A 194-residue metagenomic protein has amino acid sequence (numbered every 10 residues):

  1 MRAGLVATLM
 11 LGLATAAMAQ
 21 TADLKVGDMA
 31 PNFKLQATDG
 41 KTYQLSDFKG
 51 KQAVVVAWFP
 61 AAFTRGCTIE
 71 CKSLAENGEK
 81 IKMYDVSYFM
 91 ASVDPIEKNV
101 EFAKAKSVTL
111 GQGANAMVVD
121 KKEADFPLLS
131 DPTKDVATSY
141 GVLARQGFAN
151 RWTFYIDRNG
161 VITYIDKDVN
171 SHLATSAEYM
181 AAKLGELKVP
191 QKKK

Functional and structural regions predicted by a protein language model:
G4-A16: Bacterial N-terminal signal peptides
M18-K194: Chalcogenol-based redox active-site neighborhoods
